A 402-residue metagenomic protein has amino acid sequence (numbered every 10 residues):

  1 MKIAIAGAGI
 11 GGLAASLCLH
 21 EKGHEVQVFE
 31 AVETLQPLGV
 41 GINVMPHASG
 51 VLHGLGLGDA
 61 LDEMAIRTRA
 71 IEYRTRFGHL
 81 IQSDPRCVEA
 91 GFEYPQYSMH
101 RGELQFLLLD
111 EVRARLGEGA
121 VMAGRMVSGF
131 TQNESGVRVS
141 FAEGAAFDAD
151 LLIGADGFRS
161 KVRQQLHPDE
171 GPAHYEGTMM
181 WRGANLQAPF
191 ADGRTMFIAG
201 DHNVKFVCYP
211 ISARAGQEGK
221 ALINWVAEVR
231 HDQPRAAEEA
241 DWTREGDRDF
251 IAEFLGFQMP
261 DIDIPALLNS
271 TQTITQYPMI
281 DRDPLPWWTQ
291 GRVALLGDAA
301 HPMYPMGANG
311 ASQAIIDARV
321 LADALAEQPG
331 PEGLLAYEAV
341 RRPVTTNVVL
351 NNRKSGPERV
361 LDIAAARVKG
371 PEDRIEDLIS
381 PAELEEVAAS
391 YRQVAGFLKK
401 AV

Functional and structural regions predicted by a protein language model:
M1, E63, G78, P286 (+2 more regions): C-terminal helical "tail/cap" subdomain of flavin- and related membrane-associated enzymes
M1-I3, H20, M45-H167, G171-A184 (+3 more regions): Conserved N-terminal helical subregion
K2, E25, L222: Residues at the starts of beta-strands that form the adenosine-phosphate
A6-E21, E25-V32, I153-G154, W181 (+5 more regions): Conserved mid-domain beta->alpha element of the FAD-binding
L35-Q36, K161-V162, P302-Y304: Catalytic P-loop NTPase motifs of RecA-like helicase/translocase cores
G39, L55-G56, A65, D84-P85 (+4 more regions): Short, flexible helix/strand-to-coil boundary loops that buttress conserved ligand/catalytic motifs in alpha/beta
Q82-Q105, G136, A142-F147, L186-T273: Conserved FAD/dinucleotide-binding core of flavoprotein oxidoreductases
